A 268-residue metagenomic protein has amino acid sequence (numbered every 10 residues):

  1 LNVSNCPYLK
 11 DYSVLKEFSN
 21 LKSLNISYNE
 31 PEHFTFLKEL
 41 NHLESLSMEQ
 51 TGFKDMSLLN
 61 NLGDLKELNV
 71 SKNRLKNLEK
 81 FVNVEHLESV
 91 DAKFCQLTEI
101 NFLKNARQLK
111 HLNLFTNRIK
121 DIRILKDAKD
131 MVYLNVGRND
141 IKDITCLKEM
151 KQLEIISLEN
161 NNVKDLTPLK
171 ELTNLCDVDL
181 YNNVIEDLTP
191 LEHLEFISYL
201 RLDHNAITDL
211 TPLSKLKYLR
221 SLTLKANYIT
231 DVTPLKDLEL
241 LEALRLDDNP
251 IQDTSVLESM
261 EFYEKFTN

Functional and structural regions predicted by a protein language model:
L1-K10, V14, N20-E32, H42-K54 (+18 more regions): Concave beta-strand-loop units of leucine-rich repeat
L37: Acidic, Mg2+-coordinating catalytic modules of nucleic-acid enzymes
L257: Conserved catalytic-core motifs of eukaryotic protein kinase domains, centered on the activation segment
